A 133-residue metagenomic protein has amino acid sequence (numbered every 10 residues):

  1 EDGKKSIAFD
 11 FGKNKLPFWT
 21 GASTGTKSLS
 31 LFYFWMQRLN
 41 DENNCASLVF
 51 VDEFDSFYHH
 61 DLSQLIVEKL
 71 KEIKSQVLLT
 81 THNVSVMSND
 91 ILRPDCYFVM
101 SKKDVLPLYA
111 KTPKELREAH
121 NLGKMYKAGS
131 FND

Functional and structural regions predicted by a protein language model:
D2-Q37, L48, F54-Y58: Conserved ABC ATPase signature
A8-D10, Q64-D133: C-terminal lobe/lid and adjacent interdomain/linker elements of RecA-like ASCE P-loop ATPase modules
W19-G21, R38-D41, E68-K69, N89: Short, conserved, surface-exposed binding loops centered on an aromatic residue
G21-S23, L31-Q37, C45, K111-P113 (+1 more regions): Surface-exposed beta-strand edges and their flanking turn/coil or helix-capping segments
W35-L39, A46-L48, F54-L78: Substrate-recognition/cap regions that form aromatic- and gly/pro-loop-enriched pockets for small-molecule ligands
